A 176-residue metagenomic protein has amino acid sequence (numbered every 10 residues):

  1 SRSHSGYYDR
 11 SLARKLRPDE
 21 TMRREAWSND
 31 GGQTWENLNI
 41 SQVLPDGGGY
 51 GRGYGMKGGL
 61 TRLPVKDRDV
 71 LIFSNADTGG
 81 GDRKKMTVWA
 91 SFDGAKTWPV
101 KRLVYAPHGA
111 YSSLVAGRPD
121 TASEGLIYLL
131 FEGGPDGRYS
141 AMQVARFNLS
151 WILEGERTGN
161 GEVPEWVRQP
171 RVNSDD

Functional and structural regions predicted by a protein language model:
S1-D176: Asp-box/BNR beta-propeller blade signature and adjacent active/binding-site loops in extracellular glycan-interacting
